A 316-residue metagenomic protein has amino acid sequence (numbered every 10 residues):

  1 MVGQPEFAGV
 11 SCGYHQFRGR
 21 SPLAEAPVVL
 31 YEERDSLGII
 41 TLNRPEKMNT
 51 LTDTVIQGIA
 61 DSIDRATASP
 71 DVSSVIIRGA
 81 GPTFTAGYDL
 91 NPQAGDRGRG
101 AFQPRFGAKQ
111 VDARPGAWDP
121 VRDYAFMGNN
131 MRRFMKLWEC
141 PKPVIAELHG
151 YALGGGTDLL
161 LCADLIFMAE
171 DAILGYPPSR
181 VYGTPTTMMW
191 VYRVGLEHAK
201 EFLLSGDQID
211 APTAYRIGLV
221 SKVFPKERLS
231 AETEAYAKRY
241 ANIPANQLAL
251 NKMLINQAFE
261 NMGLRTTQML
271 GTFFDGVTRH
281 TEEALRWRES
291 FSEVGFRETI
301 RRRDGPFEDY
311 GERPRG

Functional and structural regions predicted by a protein language model:
F7-D35, D96, I209-A211, K238 (+1 more regions): C-terminal alpha-helix plus adjacent terminal tail
F7-P82, A94-D96, G316: Conserved CoA-thioester-binding segment of acyl-CoA-metabolizing enzymes
I40, R44, G58-I59, I77 (+5 more regions): Terminal peptide-recognition signature
T54-G58, N129, K136, E232 (+2 more regions): Charged catalytic carboxylate motif
G79-R133: Glycine- (often His-adjacent) and acidic-residue-rich active-site loop that binds/positions the CoA thioester
P82-A86, L153, I255-A258: Short, active-site-adjacent cap segments at secondary-structure transitions
M135-L248: Crotonase-fold acyl-CoA enzyme core
